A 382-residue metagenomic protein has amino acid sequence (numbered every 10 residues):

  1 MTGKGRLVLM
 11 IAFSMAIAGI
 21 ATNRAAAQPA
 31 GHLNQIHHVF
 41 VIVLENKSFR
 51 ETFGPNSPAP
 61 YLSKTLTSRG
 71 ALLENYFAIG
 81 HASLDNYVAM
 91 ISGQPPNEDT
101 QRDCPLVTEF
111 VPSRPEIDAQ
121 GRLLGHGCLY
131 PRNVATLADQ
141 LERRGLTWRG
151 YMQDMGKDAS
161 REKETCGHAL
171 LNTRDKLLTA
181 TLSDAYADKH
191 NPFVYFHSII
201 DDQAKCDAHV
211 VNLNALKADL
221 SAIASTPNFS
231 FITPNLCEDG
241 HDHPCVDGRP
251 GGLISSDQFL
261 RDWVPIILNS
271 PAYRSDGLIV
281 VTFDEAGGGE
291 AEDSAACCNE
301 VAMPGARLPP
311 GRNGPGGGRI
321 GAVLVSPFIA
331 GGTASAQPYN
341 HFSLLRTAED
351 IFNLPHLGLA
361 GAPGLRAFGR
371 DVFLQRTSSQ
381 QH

Functional and structural regions predicted by a protein language model:
M1-K4: N-terminal secretory signal peptides that target proteins for export/translocation
R6-V8, A25: Residue-level detector of intrinsically disordered/flexible regions characterized by low predicted structural confidence
V8-G19: Bacterial N-terminal signal peptides
A25-H382: N-terminal pro-sequences and low-complexity stem/linker regions of secreted or lumenal proteins
